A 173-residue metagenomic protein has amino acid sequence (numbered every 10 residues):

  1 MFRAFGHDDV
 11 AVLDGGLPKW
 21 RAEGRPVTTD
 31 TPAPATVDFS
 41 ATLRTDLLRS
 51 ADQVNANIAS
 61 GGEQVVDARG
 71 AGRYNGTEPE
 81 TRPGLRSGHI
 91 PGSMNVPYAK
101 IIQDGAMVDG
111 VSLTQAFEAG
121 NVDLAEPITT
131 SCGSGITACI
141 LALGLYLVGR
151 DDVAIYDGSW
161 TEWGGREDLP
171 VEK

Functional and structural regions predicted by a protein language model:
M1-S60, T77, T137-S159: Thiolate-centered catalytic microenvironments shared by cysteine-dependent enzyme domains
D9, P91-G92, L124-P127, D151-D152: Short acidic capping loops at alpha-helix termini that bridge into adjacent secondary structure
L17, P34, G72, K100-I102 (+1 more regions): Residue-level detector of flexible, active-site-proximal loop/helix-junction positions within diverse enzyme catalytic
S50, N55-A125, G165, L169-K173: Positively charged, proline/Ser/Thr-rich regional signature most characteristic of the Rhodanese/CDC25-like
Q64-D67, T129-S131, A154-I155: Structural recognition of the beta-strand scaffold that forms the well-ordered cores of secreted hydrolase catalytic
I128-I140: A phosphate-binding catalytic loop at a beta-strand-loop-alpha-helix junction that coordinates phosphoryl groups
D151-K173: Extended hydrophobic/aromatic segments used for targeting, binding, or gating
